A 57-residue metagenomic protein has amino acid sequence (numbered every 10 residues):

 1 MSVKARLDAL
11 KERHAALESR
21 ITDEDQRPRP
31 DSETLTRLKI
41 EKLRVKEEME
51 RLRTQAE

Functional and structural regions predicted by a protein language model:
M1-E57: Extended, charge-rich alpha-helical interface modules
